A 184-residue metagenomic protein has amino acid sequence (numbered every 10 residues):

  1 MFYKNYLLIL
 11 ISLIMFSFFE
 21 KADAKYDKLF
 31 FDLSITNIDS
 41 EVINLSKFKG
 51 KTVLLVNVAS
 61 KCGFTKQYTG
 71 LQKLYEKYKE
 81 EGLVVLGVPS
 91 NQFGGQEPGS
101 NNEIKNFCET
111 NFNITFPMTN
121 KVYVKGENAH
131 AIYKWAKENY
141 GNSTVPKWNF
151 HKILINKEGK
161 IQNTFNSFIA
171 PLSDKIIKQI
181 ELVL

Functional and structural regions predicted by a protein language model:
M1-L8: Bacterial N-terminal signal peptides that target proteins for export
L8-S17: Bacterial N-terminal signal peptides
K21-S46: N-terminal "domain-start" segment that seeds a small globular fold
N37, N57-K61: Amphipathic alpha-helical repeat scaffolds
K49-L54: Local sequence-structure signature of Cys/Sec-based thiol-disulfide redox active-site neighborhoods
F64-H130: Structural microenvironment flanking redox-active thiols in thiol-disulfide oxidoreductases
A131-K134, E138-L184: Thiol-/selenol-based redox modules, centered on thioredoxin-like and closely related oxidoreductase domains
